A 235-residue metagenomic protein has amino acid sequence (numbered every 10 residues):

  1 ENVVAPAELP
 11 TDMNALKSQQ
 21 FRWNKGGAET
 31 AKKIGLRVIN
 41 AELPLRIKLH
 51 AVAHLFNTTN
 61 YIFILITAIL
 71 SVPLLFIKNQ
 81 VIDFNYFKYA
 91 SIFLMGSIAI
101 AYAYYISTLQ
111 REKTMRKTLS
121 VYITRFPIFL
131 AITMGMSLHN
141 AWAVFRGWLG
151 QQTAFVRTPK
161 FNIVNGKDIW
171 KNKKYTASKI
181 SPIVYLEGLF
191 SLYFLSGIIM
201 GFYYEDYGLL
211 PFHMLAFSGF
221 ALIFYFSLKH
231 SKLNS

Functional and structural regions predicted by a protein language model:
E1, D12, A141, K179-P182: Alpha-helix initiation/capping motif
E1-A99: Extended catalytic-interface subdomain
A7-G26, T118-I123, P127, Q152-W170: Nucleotide-sugar-dependent glycosyltransferase catalytic core
T11, L36, T114-M115, V121 (+1 more regions): General secondary-structure edge motif
N40-F63, I163-L195: Loop-to-transmembrane boundary segments
N57-A154, K160, S181-S235: Membrane-embedded multi-pass helical conduit in multi-pass membrane proteins, especially envelope-biosynthetic
